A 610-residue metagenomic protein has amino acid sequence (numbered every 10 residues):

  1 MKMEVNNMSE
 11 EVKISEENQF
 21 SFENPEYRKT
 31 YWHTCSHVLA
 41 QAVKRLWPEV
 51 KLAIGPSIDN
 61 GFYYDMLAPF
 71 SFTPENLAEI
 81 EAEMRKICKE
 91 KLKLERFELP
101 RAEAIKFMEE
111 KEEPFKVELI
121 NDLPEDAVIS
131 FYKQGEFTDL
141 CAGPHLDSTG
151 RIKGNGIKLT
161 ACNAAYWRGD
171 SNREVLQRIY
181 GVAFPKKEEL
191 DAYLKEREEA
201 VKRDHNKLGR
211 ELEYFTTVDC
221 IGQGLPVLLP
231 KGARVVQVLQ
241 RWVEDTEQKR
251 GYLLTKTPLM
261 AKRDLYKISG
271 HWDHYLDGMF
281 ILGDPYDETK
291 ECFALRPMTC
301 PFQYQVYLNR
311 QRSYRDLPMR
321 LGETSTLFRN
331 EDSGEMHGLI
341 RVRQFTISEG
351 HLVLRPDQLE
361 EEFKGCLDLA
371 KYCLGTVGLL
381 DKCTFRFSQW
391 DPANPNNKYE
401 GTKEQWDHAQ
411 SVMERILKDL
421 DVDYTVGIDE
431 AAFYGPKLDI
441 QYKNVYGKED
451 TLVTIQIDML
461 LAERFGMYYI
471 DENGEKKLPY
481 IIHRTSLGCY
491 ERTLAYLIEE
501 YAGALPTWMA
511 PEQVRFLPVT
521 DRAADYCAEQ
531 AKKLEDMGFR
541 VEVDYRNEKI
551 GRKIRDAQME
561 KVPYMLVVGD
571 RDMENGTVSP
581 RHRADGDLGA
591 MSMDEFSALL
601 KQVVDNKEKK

Functional and structural regions predicted by a protein language model:
K2-K51, D59, D65-K610: NTP/phosphate- and nucleic-acid-binding module
P56: Structural signature of FAD isoalloxazine-binding scaffolds in flavoprotein oxidoreductases
